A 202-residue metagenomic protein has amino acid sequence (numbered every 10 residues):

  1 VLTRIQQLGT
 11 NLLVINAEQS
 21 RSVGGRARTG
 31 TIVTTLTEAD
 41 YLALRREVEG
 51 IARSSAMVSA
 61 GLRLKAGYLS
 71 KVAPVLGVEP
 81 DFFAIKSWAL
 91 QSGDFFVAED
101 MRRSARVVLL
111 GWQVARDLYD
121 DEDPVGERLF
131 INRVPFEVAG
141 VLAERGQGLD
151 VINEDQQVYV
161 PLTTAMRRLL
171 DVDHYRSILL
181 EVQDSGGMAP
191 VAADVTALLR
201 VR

Functional and structural regions predicted by a protein language model:
V1-P74, V78-A84, E99, R116-D117 (+2 more regions): Hydrophobic, regular-secondary-structure patches
L76, P80-D100, S104-R202: Mid-to-C-terminal secondary-structure elements that act as membrane-proximal/extracytoplasmic interface segments
